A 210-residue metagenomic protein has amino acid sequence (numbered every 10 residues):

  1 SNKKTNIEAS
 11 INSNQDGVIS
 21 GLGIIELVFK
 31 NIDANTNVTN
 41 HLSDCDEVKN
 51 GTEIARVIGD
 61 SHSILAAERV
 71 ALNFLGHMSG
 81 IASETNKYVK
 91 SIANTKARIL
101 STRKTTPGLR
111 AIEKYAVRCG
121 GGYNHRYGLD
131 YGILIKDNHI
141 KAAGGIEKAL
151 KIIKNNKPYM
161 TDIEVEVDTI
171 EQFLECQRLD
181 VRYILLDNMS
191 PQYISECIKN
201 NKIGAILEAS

Functional and structural regions predicted by a protein language model:
S1-L179, Y183, S195-I198, I206-E208: Acidic/glycine-rich phosphate/pyrophosphate-binding loops and surrounding catalytic core that coordinate Mg2+
N188: Short secondary-structure boundary segments
N201: Short hydrophobic alpha-helical segments of the AMP-binding
